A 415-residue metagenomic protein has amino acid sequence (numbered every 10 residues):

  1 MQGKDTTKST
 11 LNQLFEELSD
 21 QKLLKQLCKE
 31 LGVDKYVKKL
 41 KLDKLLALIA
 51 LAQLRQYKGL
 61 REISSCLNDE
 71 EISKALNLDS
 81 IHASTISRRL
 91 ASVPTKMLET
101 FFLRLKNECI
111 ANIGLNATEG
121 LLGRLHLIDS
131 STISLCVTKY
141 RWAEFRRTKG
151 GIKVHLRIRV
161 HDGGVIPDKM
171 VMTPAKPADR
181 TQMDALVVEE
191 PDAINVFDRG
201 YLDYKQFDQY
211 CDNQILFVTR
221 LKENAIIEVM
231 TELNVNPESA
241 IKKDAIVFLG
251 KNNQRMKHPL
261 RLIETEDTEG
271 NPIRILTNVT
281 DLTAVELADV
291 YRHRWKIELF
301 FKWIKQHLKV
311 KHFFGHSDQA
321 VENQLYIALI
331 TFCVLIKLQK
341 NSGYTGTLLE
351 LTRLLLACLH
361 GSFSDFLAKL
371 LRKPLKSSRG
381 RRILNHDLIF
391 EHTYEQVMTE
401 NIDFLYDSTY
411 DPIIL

Functional and structural regions predicted by a protein language model:
M1-E62, C66, D79, L90-V93 (+5 more regions): Single, function-defining residue in the core of a domain
L67-L76: Extended, structured, electrostatic nucleic-acid-contact surfaces
A143-R147: Extracellular beta-strand-rich solenoid/capping regions of secreted or surface-exposed proteins that bind or remodel
